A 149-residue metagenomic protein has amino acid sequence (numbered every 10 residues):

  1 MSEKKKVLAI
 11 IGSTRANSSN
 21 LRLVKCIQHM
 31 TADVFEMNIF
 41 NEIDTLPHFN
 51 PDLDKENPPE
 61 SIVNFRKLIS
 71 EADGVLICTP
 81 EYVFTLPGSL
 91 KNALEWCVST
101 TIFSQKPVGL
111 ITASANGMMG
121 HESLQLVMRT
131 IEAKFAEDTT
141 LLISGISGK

Functional and structural regions predicted by a protein language model:
M1-E3, L8, K134-K149: Glycine-rich phosphate/pyrophosphate-binding loop and the adjoining helix
S2-V34: N-terminal beta1-alpha1 ligand-phosphate binding loop
I10-G12, F40, I111: Short hydrophobic segments within beta-strands
T14-R15, D44, A115: Short, glycine/serine-rich, charged loops/turns that create anion-binding and catalytic segments at active sites
C26-T31, V127-F135: Active-site-adjacent alpha-helix of alpha/beta-hydrolase-fold enzymes
Q28-P47: N-terminal glycine-rich anion-binding loop in soluble enzyme alpha/beta folds
E42-P58, K149: N-terminal beta-loop-helix "entrance" segment that forms/cooperates in small-molecule cofactor or anionic ligand
N57-E132: Helix-loop-strand module that forms the ligand-binding subsite of alpha/beta enzymes
